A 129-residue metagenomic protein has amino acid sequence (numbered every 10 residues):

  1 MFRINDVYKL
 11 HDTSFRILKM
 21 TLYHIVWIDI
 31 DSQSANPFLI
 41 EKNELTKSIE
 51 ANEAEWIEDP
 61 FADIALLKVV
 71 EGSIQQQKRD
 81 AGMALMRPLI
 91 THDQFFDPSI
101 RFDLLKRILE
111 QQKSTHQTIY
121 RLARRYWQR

Functional and structural regions predicted by a protein language model:
M1-R129: Secondary-structure boundary/capping micro-motif
